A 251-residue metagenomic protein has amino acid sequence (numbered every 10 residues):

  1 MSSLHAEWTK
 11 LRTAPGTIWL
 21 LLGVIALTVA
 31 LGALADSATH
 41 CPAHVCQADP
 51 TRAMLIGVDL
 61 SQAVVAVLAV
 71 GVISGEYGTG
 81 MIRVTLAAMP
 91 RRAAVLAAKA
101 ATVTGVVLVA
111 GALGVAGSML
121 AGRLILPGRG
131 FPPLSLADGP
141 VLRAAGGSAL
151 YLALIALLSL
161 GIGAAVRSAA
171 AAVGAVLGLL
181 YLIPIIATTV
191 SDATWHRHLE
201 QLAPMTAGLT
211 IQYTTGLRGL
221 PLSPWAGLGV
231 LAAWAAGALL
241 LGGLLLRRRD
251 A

Functional and structural regions predicted by a protein language model:
M1-R12: A short amphipathic helical element positioned immediately N-terminal to and/or at the very start of a transmembrane
S2-S3, T194-G216: Short hydrophobic, aromatic-rich alpha-helical segments embedded in or entering the lipid bilayer of multi-pass
A14, A165-V166, R248: Helix-loop interface residues and adjacent transmembrane-helix termini in multi-pass membrane transporters, primarily
P15-I18, A93, A170-A171: Residues that define the loop-to-transmembrane-helix transition and helix capping in multi-pass membrane transporters
T17-V70, E76, L96-A165, L182-A187 (+4 more regions): Secretory targeting signals
L86-R92: Short helix-to-coil transition segments within interhelical loops that connect adjacent transmembrane helices
A169-M205: Transmembrane helix segments
L241-A251: Membrane-interface capping segments at transmembrane-helix boundaries
